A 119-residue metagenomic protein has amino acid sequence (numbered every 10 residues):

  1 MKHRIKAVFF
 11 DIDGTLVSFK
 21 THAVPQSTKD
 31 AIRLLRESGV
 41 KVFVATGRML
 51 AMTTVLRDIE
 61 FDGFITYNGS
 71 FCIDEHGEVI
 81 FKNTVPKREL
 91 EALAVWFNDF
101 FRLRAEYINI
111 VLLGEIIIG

Functional and structural regions predicted by a protein language model:
M1-K2, L35: Generic structural signal for beta-strand residues in well-ordered domains
K2-I5, T66: Short, small/polar residue-rich loop motifs at catalytic or cofactor-binding pockets
R4-T21: Asp-based phosphoryl-transfer active-site loop
V24-Q26: A short acidic/small-residue loop/turn micro-motif
K29-G119: Active-site phosphate-binding/coordination module
